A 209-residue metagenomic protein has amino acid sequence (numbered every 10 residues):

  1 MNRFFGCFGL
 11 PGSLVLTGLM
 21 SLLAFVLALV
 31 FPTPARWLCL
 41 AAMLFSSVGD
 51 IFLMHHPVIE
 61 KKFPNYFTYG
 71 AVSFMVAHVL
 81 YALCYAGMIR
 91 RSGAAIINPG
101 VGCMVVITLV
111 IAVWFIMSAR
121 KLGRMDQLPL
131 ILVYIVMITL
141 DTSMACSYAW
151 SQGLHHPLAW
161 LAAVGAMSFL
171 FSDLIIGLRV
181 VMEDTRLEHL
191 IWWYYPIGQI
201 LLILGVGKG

Functional and structural regions predicted by a protein language model:
M1-G209: Polytopic alpha-helical membrane-helix bundles and their juxtamembrane interface segments in multi-pass membrane
